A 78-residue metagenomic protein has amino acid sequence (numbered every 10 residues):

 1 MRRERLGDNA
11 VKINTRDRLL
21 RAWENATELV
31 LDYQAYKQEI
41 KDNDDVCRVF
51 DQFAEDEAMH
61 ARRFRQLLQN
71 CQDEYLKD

Functional and structural regions predicted by a protein language model:
M1-D78: Non-heme di-metal
